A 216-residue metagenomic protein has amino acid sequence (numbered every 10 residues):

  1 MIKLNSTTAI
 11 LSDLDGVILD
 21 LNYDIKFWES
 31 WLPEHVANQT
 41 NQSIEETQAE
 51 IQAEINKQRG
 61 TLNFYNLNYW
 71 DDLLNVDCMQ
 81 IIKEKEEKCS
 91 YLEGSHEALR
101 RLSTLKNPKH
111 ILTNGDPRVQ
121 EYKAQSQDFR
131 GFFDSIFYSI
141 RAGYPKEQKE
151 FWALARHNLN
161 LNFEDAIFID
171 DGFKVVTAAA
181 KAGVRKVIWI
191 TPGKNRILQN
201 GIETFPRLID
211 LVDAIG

Functional and structural regions predicted by a protein language model:
M1-I10, R100, D116-P117, E121-G216: Asp-based, Mg2+/Mn2+-dependent phosphohydrolase catalytic module
K3-E97, R118: N-terminal helical cap/lid subdomain that shapes the substrate entry/recognition surface in HAD-like hydrolases
A37, D71, K85, H110 (+3 more regions): Short, flexible active-site loop motifs that bind/organize anionic cofactors or intermediates
G94-K106: Catalytic-core regions built around general acid/base machinery
L105-N107, V184-R185: A generic structural motif
N107-H110, E164-A166: Short active-site oxyanion
T113: Conserved phosphate-coupling serine/threonine residues in phosphotransfer and NTP-handling enzymes
